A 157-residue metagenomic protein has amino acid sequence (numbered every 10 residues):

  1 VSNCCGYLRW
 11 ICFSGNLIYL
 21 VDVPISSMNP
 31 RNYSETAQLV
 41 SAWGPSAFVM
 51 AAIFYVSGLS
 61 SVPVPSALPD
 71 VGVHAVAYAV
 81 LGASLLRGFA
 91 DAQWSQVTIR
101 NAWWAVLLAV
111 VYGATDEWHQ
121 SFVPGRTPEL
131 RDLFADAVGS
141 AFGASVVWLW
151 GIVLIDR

Functional and structural regions predicted by a protein language model:
I18-P124, L130-L133, A137-R157: Bulky hydrophobic segments
